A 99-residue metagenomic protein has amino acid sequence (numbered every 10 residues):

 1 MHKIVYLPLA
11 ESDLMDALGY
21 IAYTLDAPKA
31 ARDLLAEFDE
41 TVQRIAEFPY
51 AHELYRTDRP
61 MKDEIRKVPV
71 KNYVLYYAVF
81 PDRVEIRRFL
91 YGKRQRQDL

Functional and structural regions predicted by a protein language model:
M1-E37: Arg/Lys-rich, positively charged N-terminal/basic patches that mediate binding to nucleic acids
A22-L25, A46, Y50-E53, R94: Secondary-structure transition/hinge residues
L25, D63-R66, V70-L99: Enriched for short, Lys/Arg-rich terminal
Q43-P69: A short, surface-exposed loop/turn module that caps and links secondary-structure elements
